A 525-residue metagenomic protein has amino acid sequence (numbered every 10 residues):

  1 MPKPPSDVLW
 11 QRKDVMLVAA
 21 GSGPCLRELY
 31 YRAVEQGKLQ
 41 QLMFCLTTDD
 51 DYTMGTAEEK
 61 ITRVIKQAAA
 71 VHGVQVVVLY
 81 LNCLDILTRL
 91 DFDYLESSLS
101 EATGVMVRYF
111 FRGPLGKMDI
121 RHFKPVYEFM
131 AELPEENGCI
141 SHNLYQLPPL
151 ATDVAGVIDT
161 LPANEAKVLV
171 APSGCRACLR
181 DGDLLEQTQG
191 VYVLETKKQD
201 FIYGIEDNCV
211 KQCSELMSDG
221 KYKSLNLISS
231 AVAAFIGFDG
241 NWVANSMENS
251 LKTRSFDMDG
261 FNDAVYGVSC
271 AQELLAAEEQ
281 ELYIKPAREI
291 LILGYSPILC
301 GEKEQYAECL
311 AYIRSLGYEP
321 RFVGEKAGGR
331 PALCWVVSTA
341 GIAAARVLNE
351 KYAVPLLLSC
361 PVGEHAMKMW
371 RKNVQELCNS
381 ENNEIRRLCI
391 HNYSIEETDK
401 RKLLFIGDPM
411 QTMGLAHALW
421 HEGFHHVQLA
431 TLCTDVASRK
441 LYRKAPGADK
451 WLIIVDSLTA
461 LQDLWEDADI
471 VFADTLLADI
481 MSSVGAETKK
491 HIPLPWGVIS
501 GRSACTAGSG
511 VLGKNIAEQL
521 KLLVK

Functional and structural regions predicted by a protein language model:
M1-K525: An N-terminal assembly and electron-transfer interface module characteristic of large anaerobic redox and radical
